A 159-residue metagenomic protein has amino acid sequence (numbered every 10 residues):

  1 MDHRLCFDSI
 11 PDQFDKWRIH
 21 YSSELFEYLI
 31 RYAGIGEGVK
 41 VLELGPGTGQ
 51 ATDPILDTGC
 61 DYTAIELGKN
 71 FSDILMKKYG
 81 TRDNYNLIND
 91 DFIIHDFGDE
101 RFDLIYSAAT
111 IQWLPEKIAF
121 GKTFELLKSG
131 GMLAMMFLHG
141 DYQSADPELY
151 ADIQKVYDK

Functional and structural regions predicted by a protein language model:
M1-G36: Conserved class I S-adenosyl-L-methionine
G38-V39, E100: Nucleotide donor/acceptor-binding cores
L42, T48-I94: Class I SAM-dependent methyltransferase SAM/SAH-binding core
H95-I105: A short acidic, Gly/Pro-enriched loop at the edge of an enzyme's catalytic core that lines a small-molecule cofactor
L104-K117: A short SAM/SAH-binding and catalytic strip from SAM-dependent methyltransferases
I118-S129: A short glycine-rich, Lys/Arg-flanked "PGG" loop and its adjoining helix->strand segment in the class I
K128-K159: Conserved catalytic/acceptor-binding region of the Class I
